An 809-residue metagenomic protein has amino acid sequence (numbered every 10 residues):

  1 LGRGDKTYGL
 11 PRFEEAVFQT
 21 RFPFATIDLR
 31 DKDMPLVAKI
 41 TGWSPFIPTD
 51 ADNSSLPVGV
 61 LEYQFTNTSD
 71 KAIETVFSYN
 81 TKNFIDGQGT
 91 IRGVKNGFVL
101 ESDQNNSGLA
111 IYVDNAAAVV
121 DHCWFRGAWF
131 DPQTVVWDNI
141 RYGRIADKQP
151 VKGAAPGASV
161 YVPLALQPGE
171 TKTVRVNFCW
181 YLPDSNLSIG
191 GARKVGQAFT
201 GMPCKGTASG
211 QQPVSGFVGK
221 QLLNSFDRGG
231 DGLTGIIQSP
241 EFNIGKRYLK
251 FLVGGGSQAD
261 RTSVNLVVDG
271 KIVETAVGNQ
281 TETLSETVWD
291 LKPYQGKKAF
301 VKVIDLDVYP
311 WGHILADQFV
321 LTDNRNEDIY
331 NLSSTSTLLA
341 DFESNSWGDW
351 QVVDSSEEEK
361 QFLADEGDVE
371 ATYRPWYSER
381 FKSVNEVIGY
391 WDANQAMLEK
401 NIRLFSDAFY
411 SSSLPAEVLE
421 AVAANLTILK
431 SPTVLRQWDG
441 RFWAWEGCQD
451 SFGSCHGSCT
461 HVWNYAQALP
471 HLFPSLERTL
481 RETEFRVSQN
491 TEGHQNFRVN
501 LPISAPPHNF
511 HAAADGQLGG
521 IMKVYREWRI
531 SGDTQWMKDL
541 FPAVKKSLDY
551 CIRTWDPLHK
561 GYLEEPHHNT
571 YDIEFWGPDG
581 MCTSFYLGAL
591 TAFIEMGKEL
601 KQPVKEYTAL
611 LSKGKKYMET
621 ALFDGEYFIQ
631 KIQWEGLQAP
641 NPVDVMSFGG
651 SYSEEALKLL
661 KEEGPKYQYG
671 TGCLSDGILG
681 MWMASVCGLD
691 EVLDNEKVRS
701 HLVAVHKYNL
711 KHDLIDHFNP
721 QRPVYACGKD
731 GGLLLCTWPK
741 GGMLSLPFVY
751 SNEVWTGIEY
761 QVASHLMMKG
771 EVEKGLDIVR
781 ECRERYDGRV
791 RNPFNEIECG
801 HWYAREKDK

Functional and structural regions predicted by a protein language model:
G2-V58, W129-V160: Extended, loop-rich substrate-binding clefts of extracytoplasmic carbohydrate-active enzymes
I40, P45-Y142, V160, S209 (+2 more regions): Polysaccharide-binding surfaces and accessory modules of carbohydrate-active proteins
N67, L100-S102, Y373-F409, P415 (+10 more regions): Aromatic-rich carbohydrate-recognition surfaces in CAZymes
I73-T75, L164-W180, Q351, A364-E366: Short Pro-Gly-centered flexible turn/kink motifs
V160-V162, K220-Y248, L284-V288: Short beta-strands within extracellular/lumenal beta-sheet-rich domains
V267-I314: Extracellular carbohydrate recognition and processing domains and analogous Trp-centered ligand-binding platforms
G278, P415-S451, S475-H508, T554-P578 (+3 more regions): Extended glycan-interaction surfaces of carbohydrate-active proteins
V772-D808: C-terminal catalytic domain of Rieske-type non-heme iron oxygenases
